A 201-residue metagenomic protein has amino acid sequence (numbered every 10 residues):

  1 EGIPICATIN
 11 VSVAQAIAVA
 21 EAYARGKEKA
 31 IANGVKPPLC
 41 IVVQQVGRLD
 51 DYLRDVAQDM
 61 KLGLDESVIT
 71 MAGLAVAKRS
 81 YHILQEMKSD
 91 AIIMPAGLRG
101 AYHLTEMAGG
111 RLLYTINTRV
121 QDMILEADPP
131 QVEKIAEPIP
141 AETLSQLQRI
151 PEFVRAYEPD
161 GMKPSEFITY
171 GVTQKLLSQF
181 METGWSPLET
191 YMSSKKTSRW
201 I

Functional and structural regions predicted by a protein language model:
G2-K134: Catalytic alpha/beta core domains of metabolic enzymes, predominantly
E133-I201: C-terminal extensions of enzymes
